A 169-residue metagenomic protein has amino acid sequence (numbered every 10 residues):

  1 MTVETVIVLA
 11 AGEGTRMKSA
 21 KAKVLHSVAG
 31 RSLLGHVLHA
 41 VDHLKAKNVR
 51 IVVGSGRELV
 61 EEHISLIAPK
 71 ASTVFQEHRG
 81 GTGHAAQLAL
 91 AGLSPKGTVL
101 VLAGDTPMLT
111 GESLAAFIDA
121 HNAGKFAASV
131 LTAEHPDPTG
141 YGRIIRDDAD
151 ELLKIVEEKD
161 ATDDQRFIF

Functional and structural regions predicted by a protein language model:
M1-T5, R31-D119, A123, R146: Conserved N-terminal catalytic core of the sugar/cofactor nucleotidyltransferase
V3-V28, L44, I67: Glycine-rich N-terminal loop/short-helix segment of MobA-like nucleotidyltransferase
A10, V53, A103, T132-A133: Short beta-strand/turn micro-motifs composed of small residues that flank or help shape donor/cofactor-binding pockets
K18-A20, L102, Q165-F169: Short glycine-enriched loop/turn motifs at secondary-structure junctions
V24, K70-S72, E151: Conserved beta-strand segments of alpha/beta enzyme cores
L25, T73, A128-V130: Conserved beta-strand scaffold positions in the cores of enzyme catalytic domains, especially in NTP/NDP-utilizing
V28, V74, I155: Hydrophobic residues at beta-strand termini and immediately following loops that shape nucleotide-binding pockets
E58, L109-F169: Conserved core of the sugar-phosphate nucleotidyltransferase
